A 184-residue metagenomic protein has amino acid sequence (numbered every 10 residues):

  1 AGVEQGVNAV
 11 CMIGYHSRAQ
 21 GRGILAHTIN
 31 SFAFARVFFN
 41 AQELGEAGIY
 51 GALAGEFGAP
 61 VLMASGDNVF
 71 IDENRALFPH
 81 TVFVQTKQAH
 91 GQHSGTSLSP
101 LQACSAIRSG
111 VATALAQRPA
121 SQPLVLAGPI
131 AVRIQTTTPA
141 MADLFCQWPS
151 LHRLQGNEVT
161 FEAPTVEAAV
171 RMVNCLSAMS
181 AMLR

Functional and structural regions predicted by a protein language model:
A1-L44: Replace "Mg2+/Mn2+-dependent" with "divalent metal-dependent
G2-G6, L53-E56, R75-A76, L124-G128: Solvent-exposed alpha-helices and their adjacent loops that cap or buttress functional pockets in soluble metabolic
V10-Y15, A64-S65, Q135: Short beta-strand segments
H16, N68, Q88-G91, I130 (+1 more regions): Glycine-rich beta-alpha junction loops
G21-L25, N74-L77, C146-Q147: Short acidic, glycine/serine/threonine-rich loops at helix termini
S31-F57, M63-V69: Active-site glycine-rich loop that binds ribose-phosphate moieties when present
G55-V61, S65-G110, A114-Q117: Active-site rim beta-loop-alpha module in soluble metabolic enzymes
A103-R184: C-terminal accessory domains and tails appended to enzymatic cores
